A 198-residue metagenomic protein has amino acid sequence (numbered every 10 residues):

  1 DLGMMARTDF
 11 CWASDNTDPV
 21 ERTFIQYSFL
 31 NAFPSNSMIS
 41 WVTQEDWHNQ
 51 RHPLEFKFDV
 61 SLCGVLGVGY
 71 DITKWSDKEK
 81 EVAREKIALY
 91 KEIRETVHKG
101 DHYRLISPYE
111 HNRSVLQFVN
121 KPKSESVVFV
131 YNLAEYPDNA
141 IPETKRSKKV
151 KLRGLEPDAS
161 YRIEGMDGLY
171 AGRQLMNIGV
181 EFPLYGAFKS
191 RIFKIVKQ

Functional and structural regions predicted by a protein language model:
D1-T73: Glycan-recognition surfaces
S61, V128, I163: Conserved, mostly hydrophobic/aromatic
C63-V65, G69-I106: Aromatic- and carboxylate-lined catalytic core of secreted/periplasmic carbohydrate-active enzymes
G69, Y136-D138, A171: Residue-level signal for secondary-structure boundary sites
S107-E156: Carbohydrate-binding surface patches
R153-G168: Solvent-exposed beta-hairpin/edge-strand motifs
A171-Q198: C-terminal beta-strand-rich structural cap/linker in extracellular carbohydrate-active enzymes
